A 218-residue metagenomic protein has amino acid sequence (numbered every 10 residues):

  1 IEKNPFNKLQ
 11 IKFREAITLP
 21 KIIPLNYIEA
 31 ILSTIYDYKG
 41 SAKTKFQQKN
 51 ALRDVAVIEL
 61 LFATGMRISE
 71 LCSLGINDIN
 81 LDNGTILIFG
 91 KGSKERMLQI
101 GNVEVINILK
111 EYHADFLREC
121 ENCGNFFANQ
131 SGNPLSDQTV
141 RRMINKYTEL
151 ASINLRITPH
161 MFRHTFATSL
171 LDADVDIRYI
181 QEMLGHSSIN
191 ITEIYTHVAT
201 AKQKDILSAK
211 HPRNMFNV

Functional and structural regions predicted by a protein language model:
I1-V218: Conserved catalytic core of the tyrosine transesterase superfamily
